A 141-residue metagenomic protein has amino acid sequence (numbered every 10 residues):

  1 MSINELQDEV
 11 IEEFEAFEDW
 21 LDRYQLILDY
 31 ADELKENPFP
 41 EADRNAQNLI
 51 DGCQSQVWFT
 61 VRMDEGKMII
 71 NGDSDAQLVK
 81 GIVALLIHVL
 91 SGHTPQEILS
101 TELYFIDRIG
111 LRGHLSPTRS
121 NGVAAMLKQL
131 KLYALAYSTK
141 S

Functional and structural regions predicted by a protein language model:
I3-Q56, R62-K67, I106-S141: N-terminal intrinsically disordered, cationic/polar leader segments that include organellar targeting peptides
Q47-Q54, N71-S74, Q96-I98: Solvent-exposed interaction patches of small proteins and small membrane subunits
K67-N71, K80: Short small-residue beta-strand/loop micro-motif enriched in glycine and branched aliphatics
D73-Q77, L103: Short, solvent-exposed aromatic-acidic interface loops
Q77, H93, T118: Residue-level signal for short amphipathic helical patches enriched in basic/charged and nearby hydrophobic residues
V83, I87-H93: Alpha-helical support elements that line or immediately flank enzyme active sites and cofactor-binding pockets
G92-I109: Glycine-rich phosphate/pyrophosphate-binding loops and their adjacent beta-strand/loop elements at enzyme active sites
